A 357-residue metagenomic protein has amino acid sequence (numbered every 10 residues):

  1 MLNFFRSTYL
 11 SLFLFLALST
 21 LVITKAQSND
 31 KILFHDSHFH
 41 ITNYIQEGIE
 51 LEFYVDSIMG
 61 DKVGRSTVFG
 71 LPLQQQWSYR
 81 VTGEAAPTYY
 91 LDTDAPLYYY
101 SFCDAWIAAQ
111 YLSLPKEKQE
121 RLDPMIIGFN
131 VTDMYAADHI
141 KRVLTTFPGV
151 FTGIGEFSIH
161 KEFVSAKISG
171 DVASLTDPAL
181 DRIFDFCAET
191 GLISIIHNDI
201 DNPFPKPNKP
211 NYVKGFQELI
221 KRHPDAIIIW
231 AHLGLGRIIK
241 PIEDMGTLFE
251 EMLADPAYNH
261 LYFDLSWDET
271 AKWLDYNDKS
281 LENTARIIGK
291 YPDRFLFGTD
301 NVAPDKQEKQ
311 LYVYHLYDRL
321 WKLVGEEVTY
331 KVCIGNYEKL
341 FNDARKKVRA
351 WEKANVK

Functional and structural regions predicted by a protein language model:
L2-R6, L10, I23, Q27-S37 (+4 more regions): Mid-to-C-terminal alpha-helical segments outside catalytic/metal-binding sites
A26-A109, P115: An N-terminally biased module of ancient metal coordination in phosphate/nucleic-acid-related enzymes
H35-F39, R65-F69, L122-I127, G153-G155 (+4 more regions): Hydrophobic faces of well-ordered beta-strands that scaffold small-molecule active sites in alpha/beta enzyme cores
F39-L51, S78-Y79, S165-V172, T270-K272 (+1 more regions): Acidic/histidine-rich helix-loop elements that form or flank divalent-metal/phosphate-binding sites at the catalytic
H40-T42, L71-P72, I127-V131, F157-H160 (+4 more regions): Active-site beta-loop-alpha junctions enriched in small/polar residues
V55-K62, I107-R121, I140-T152, F184-E189 (+3 more regions): Acidic (Asp/Glu)-rich catalytic clusters
E84-N202: Active-site gating/metal-coordination segments in enzymes
I168-F297, V348: Catalytic pocket-lining loop regions of alpha/beta-barrel enzymes, especially the amidohydrolase/enolase/GH5 lineages
